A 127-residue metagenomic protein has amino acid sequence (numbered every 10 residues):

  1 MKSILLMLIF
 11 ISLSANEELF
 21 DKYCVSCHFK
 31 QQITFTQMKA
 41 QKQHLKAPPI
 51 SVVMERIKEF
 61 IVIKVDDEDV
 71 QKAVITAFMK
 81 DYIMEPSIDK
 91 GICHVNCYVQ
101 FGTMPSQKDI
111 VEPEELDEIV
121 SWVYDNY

Functional and structural regions predicted by a protein language model:
S3-L13: Sec-dependent N-terminal signal peptides
N16-E17: Boundary of Sec targeting at the N-terminus
F20-Q31, I119, V123: The canonical Cys-X-X-Cys-His
Y23, K46, Q100: Residues that flank catalytic or metal-binding motifs in active/ligand-binding sites
Q32-T76, T103-K108: Gly/Gly-Pro-rich "capping" loops immediately C-terminal to redox-active cysteine motifs in periplasmic/lumenal
A73-M84, I88-D89, Q100-Y127: C-terminal capping alpha-helices of c-type cytochrome domains
G91-N96: Surface-exposed patches in mature extracellular/periplasmic domains of secreted proteins
